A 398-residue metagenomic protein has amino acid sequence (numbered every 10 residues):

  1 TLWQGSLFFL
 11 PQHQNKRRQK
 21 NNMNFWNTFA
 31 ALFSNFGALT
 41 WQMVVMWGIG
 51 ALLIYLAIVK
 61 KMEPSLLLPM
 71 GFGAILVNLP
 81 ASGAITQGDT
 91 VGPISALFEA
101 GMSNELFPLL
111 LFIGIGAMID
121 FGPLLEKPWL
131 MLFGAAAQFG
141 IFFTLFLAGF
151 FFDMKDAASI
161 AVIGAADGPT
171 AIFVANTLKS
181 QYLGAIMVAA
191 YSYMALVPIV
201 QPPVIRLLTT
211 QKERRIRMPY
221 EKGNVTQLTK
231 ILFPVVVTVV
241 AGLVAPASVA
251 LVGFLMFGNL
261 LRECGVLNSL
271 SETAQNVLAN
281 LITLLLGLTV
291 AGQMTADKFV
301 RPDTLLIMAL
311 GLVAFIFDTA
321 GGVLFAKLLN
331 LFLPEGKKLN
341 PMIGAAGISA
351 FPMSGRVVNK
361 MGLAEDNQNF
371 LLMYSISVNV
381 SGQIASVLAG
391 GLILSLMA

Functional and structural regions predicted by a protein language model:
N22-A38, V44, P203-L232, V266-E272 (+1 more regions): Intrinsically disordered, low-complexity non-transmembrane regions of multi-pass membrane transporters
M23-G92: N-terminal alpha-helical transmembrane segments of multi-pass membrane transport and channel/translocase proteins
L53, L76, G101-L125, G258-L261 (+1 more regions): Hydrophobic transmembrane alpha-helices of secondary-active transporters and Na+-translocating membrane complexes
E99, S103-N104, I113-M118, L132-F139 (+4 more regions): Alpha-helical membrane segments and immediately flanking helix-loop junctions that form or couple to the substrate/ion
L124-T144, A296-V323, S375-N379: Entry/N-cap segments of selected transmembrane alpha helices and their immediately preceding amphipathic helices
Q181-I199, L310-F317, I343: Alpha-helical transmembrane segments
S192-V266: Membrane-embedded hairpin module used as a gating/binding unit in multi-pass transport and secretion proteins
V237-A326: Transmembrane helical segments that form the transport core of multi-pass membrane transport proteins
